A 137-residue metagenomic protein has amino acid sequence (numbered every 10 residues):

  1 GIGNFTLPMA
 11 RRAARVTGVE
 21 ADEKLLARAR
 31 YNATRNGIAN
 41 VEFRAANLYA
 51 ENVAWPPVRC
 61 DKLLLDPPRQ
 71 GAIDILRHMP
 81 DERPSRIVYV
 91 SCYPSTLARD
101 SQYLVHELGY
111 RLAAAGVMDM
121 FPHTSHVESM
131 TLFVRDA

Functional and structural regions predicted by a protein language model:
G1-A137: Rossmann-like S-adenosyl-L-methionine
